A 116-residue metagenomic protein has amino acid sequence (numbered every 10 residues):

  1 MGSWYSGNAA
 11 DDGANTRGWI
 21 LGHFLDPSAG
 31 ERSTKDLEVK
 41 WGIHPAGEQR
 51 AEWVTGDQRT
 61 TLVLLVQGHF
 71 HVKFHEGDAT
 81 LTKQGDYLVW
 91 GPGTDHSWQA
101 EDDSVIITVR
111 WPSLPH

Functional and structural regions predicted by a protein language model:
M1-A46, A51-W53: A short, N-terminal "cap"/entry segment at the start of jelly-roll beta-barrel domains of the cupin/DSBH fold
W41-G42, Y87-V89, D102-H116: A short hydrophobic beta-strand segment most commonly corresponding to one strand of the jelly-roll/cupin
H44, T55-V72: Short, conserved beta-strand element in jelly-roll/cupin
A51-E52, V72-K73, W90, D95-E101: Short beta-strand His + acidic residue motifs that chelate non-heme Fe in jelly-roll/DSBH and cupin folds
Q58, D78, T94, D102-D103: A generic "binding-loop/recognition-motif" signal
E76-G93: Short acidic-glycine-tyrosine-enriched beta hairpin
